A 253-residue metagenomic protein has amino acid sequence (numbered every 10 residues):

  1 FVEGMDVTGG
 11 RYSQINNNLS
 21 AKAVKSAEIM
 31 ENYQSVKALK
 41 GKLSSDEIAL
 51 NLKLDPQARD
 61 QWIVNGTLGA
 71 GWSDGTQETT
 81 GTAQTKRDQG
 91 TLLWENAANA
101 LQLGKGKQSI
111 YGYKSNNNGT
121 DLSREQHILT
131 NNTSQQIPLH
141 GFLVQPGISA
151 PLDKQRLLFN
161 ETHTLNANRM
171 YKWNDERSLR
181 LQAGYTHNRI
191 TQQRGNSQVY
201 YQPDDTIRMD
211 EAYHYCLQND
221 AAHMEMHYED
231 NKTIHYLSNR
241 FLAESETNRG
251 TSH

Functional and structural regions predicted by a protein language model:
F1-R249: Membrane-proximal, glycine/serine-rich, low-complexity loop/turn segments characteristic of large bacterial
